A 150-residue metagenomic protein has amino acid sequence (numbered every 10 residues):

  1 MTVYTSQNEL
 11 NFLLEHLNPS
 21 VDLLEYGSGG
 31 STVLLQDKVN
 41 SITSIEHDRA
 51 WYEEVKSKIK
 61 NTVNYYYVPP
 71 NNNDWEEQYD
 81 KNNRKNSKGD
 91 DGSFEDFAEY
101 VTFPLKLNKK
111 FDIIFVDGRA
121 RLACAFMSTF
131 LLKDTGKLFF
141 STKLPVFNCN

Functional and structural regions predicted by a protein language model:
M1, L23, V116-D117: Conserved aromatic-histidine-acidic binding/catalytic patches
M1-S20, K85-D96: Class I SAM-dependent methyltransferase Rossmann-like catalytic core, especially the SAM/SAH-binding loop
Q7-E77: SAM cofactor-binding core of SAM-dependent methyltransferases, primarily the Rossmann-like beta-alpha-beta module
Q7-N11, V33, E95-T102, A123-F126: Short, contiguous clusters of charged residues that form electrostatic/catalytic patches at enzyme active sites, used
I42-E46, R84-S87, D134-G136: Short, low-complexity, polar/charged sequence segments that are solvent-exposed and flexible
K56-N108: S-adenosyl-L-methionine
F103-N150: C-terminal substrate-binding/active-site "lid" region of AdoMet-derived donor-dependent transferases
